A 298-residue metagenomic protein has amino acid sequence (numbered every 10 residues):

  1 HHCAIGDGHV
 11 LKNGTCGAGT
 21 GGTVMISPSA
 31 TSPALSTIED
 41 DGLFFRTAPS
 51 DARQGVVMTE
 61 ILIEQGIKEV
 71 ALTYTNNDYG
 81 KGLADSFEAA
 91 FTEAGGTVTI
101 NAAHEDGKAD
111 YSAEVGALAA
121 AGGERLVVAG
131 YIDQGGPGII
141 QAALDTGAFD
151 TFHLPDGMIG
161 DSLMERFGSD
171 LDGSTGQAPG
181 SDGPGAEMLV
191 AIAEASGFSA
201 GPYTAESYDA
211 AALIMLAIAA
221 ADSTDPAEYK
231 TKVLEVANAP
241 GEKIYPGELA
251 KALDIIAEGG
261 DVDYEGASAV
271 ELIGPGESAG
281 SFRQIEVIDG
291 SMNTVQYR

Functional and structural regions predicted by a protein language model:
H1-R298: Extracytosolic ligand-binding ectodomains
